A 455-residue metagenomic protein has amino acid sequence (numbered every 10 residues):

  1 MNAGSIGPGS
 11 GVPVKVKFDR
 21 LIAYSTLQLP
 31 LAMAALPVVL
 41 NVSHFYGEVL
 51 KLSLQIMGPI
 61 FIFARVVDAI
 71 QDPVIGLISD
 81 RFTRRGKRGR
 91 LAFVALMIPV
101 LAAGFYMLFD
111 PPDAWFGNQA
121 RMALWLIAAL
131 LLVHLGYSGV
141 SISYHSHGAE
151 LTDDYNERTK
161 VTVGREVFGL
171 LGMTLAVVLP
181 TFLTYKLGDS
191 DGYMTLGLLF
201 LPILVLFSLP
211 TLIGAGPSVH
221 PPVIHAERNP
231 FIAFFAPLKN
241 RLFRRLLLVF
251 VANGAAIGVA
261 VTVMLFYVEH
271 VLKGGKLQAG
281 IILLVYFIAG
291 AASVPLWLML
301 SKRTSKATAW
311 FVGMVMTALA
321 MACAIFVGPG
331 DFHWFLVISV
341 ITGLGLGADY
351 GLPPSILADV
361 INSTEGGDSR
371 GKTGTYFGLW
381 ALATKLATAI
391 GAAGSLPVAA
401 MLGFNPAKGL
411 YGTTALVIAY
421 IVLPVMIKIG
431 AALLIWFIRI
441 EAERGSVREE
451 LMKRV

Functional and structural regions predicted by a protein language model:
N2-V455: Membrane-embedded alpha-helical bundles of multi-pass transporters/translocases, especially carrier/permease families
